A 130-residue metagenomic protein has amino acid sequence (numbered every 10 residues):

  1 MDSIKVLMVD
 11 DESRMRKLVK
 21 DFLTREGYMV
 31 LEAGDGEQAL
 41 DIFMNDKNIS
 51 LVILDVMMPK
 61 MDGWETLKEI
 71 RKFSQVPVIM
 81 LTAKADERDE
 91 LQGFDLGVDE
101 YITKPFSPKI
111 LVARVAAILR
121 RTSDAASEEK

Functional and structural regions predicted by a protein language model:
I4-K5, A117-K130: Short, Lys/Arg-enriched segments at the junction into DNA-binding effector domains of transcriptional regulators
K17-R25: Charged docking surfaces used in two-component/phosphorelay signaling
E32-D41, G63: Helix N-cap/capping motif at the beta->alpha junctions
D46-I53: Active-site beta3 strand of CheY-like receiver
D55, T82: Active-site residues of response regulator receiver
M58: Receiver (REC) domain active-site loop signature in two-component systems and cognate sites in sensor histidine kinases
P105-L119: C-terminal output helix
